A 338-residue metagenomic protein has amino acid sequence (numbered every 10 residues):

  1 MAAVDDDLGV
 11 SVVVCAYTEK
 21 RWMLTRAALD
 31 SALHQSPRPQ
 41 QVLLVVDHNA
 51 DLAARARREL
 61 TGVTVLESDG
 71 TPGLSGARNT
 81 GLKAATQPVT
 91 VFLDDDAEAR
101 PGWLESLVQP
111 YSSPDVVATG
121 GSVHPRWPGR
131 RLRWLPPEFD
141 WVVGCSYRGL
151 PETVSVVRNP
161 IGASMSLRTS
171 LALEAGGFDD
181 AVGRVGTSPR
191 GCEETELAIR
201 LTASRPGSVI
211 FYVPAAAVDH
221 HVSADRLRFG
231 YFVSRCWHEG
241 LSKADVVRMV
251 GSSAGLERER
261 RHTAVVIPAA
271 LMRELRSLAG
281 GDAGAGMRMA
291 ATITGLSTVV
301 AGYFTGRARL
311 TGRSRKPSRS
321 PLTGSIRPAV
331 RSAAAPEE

Functional and structural regions predicted by a protein language model:
M1-S31: N-proximal low-complexity "stem/linker" segments adjacent to membrane-targeting elements
L29-P39: Short, acidic, metal-binding catalytic loop of nucleotide-sugar glycosyltransferases
S68-A85: Glycine-rich, basic loop-to-helix element that forms the pyrophosphate-binding segment of sugar-nucleotide handling
T90: Short aromatic/hydrophobic "clamp" motif used to bind/position activated sugar donors
G102-L135: Conserved donor NDP-sugar-binding/catalytic core segment of glycosyltransferases
G121, E138-V157: Short, flexible, basic/aromatic active-site loop/helix in glycosyltransferases
G162-L167, L171-A175, V182-A216: A short, conserved alpha-helix in the catalytic core of glycosyltransferases
R235-H238, S252-E338: Non-catalytic, C-terminal membrane-associated alpha-helical segments of glycosyltransferases
